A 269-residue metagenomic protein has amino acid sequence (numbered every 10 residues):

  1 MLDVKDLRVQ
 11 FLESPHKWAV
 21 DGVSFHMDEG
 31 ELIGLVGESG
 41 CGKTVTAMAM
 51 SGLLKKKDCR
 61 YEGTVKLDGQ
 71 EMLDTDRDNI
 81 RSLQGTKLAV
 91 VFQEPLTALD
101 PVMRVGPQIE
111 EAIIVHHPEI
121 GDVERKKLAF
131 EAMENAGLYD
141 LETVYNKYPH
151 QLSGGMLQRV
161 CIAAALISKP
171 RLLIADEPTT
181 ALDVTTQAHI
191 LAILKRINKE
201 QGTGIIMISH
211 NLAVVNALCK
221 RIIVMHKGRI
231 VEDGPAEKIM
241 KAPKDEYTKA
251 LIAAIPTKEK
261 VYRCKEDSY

Functional and structural regions predicted by a protein language model:
C59-E71: Conserved ABC transporter NBD signature motif
E71, V123-T143, I252-A253: Conserved ABC ATPase "signature" region
I109, I162, T186, I190: Hydrophobic anchor residue at the start of the ABC signature
I167-R171: A short, proline-enriched helix->beta-strand linker immediately N-terminal to the Walker B motif in ABC-type P-loop
V215-A217: A short, surface-exposed alpha-helical micro-motif characterized by mixed small hydrophobic and charged/polar residues
D233-G234, A242: ABC ATPase "signature
